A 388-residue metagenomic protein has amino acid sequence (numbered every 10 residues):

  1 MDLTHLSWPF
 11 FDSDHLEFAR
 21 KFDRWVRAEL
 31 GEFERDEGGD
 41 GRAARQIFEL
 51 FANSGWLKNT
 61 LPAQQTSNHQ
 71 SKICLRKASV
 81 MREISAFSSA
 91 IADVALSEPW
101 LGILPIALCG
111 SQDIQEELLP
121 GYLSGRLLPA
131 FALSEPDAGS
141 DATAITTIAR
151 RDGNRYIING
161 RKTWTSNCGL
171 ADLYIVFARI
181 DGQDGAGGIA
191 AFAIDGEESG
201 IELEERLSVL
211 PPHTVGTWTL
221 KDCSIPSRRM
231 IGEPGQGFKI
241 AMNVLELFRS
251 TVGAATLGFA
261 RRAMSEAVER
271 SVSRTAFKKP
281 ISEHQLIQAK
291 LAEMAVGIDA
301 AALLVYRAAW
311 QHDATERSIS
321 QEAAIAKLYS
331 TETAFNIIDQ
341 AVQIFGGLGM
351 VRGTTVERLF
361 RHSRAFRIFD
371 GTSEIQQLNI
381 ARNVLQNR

Functional and structural regions predicted by a protein language model:
M1-F87, S97, C109-I114, G125 (+3 more regions): Alpha-helical interface subdomain recognition
A92-D113, G139-A142: N-terminal glycine-rich flavin-associated loop
G125-L133: A short, Trp-centered hydrophobic/proline-enriched beta-strand micro-motif
A130, T146-I148, R155, L173-F177 (+3 more regions): Conserved hydrophobic/aromatic beta-strand scaffold that supports enzyme active sites
A138, T163-G169, V209-L210, L247-T251 (+1 more regions): Glycine-rich phosphate/pyrophosphate-binding beta-alpha loops
A144, E197-P226: Flexible, small-/acidic-enriched active-site or ligand-binding loops
R155, N159-E202: A short core secondary-structure module
G216-N243: A short, charged helix-loop
